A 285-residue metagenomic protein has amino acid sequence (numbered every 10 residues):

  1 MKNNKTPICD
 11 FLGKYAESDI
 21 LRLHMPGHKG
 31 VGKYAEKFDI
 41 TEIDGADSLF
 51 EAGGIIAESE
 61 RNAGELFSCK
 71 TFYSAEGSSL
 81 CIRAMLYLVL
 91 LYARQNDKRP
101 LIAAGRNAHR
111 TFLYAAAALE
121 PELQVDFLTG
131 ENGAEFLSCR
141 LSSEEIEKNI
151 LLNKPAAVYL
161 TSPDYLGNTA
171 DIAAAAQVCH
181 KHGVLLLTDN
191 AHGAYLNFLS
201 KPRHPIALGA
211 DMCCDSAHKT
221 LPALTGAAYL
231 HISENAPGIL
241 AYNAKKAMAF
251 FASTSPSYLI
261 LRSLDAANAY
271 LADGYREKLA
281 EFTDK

Functional and structural regions predicted by a protein language model:
M1-G54: N-terminal "arm"/small-domain region of PLP-dependent enzymes with the aminotransferase-like
K2-G13, D39, E51, E58 (+2 more regions): Conserved PLP-enzyme active-site core in the AAT-like
E58-S68: PLP-dependent amino-acid enzyme catalytic core
